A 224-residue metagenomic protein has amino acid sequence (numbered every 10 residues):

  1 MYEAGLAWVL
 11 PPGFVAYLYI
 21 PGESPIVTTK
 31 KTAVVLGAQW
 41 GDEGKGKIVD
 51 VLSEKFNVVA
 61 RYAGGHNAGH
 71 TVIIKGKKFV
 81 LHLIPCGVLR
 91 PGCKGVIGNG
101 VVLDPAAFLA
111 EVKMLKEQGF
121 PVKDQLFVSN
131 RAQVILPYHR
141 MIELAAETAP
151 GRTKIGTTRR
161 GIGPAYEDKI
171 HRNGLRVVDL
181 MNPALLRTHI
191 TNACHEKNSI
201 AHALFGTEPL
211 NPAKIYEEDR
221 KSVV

Functional and structural regions predicted by a protein language model:
Y2, F14-Y19: Aromatic (phenylalanine/tyrosine) cluster motif
G22-V34: Generic start-of-chain signal for non-secretory N-termini
K31-G64: N-terminal phosphate-binding or glycine-rich loops at protein starts, especially the Walker A/P-loop of NTPases
A63-L210, Y216: Glycine-rich nucleotide/cofactor/substrate-binding loop typically near the N-terminus or early in the first domain
V223-V224: Conserved small/polar residues in nucleotide/adenosyl-binding loops
